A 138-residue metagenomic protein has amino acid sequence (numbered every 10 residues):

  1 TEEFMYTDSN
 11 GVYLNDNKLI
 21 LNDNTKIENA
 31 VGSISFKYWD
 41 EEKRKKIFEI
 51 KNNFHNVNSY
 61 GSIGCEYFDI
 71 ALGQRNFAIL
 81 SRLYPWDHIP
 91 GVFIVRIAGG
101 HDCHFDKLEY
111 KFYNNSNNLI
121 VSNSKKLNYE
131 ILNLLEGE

Functional and structural regions predicted by a protein language model:
T1-Y13: DPxDG-like acidic metal-binding loop motif
D16-K18: Short, structured interface segments
I20-E138: An extended, acidic
